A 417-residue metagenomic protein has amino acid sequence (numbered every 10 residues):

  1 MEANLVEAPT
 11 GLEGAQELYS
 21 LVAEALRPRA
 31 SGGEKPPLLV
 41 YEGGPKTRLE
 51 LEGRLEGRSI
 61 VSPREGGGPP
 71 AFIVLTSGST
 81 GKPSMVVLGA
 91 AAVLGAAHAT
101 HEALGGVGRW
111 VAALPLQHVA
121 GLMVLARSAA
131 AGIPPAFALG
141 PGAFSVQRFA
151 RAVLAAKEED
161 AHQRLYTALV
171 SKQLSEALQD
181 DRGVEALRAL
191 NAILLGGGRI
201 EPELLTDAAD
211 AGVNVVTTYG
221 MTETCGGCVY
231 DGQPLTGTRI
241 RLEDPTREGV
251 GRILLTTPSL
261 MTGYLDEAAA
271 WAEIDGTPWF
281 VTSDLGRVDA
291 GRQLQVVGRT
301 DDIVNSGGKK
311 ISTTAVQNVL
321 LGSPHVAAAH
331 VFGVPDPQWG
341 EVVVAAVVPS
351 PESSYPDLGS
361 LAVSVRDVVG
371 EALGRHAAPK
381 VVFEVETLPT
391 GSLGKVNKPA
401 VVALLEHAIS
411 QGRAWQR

Functional and structural regions predicted by a protein language model:
M1-L55, L94-V111, F144-H162: Conserved ATP-dependent adenylate/AMP-binding module captured primarily in the ANL superfamily
Q16, E56-L75, G106-R109: Conserved pre-ATP/AMP-binding loop-to-beta segment of ANL
P69-H98, G105: Conserved AMP-binding A3 loop
L88-A96, R109-E176, V216: AMP-binding/adenylate-forming
Q179-D231: Gly/Ser/Thr-rich phosphate-binding loop
P234, T246-E273, T277, K309-I311: Conserved ATP/PPi-binding loop(s) of AMP-dependent carboxylate-activating enzymes
T257, L285-A377: AMP-binding/adenylate-forming catalytic core of the ANL superfamily
V304, V331-F332, V344-A346, R366-R417: Conserved C-terminal "lid"/linker of ANL adenylate-forming enzymes
